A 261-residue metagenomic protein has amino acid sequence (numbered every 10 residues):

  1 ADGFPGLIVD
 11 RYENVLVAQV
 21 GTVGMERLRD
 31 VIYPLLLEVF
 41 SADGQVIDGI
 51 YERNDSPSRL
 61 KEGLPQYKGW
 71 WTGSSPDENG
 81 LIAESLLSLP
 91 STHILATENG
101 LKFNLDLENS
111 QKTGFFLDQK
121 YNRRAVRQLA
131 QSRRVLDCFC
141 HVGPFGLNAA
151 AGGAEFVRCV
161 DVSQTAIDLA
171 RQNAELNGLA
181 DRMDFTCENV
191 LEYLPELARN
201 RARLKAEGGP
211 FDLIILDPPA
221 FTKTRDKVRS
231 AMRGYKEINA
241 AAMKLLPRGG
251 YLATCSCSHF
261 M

Functional and structural regions predicted by a protein language model:
D2-F4, I8-D10, R29-F115: Non-catalytic substrate-recognition/targeting regions of SAM-dependent transferases
S132-H141: Conserved class I S-adenosyl-L-methionine
V142-E155: Conserved SAM-binding loop of SAM-dependent methyltransferases across substrates and taxa, primarily the Class I
F156-D161: Conserved SAM-binding motif I beta-strand of class I
T165-I215: S-adenosyl-L-methionine
L179, L246-P247: Helix-to-beta-strand junctions that scaffold the AdoMet/dcAdoMet cofactor pocket in Class I SAM-dependent enzymes
F211-A241: Mobile active-site "lid"/loop adjacent to the S-adenosyl-L-methionine
G249-S256: Conserved beta-strand signature within the Rossmann-like core of class I S-adenosyl-L-methionine
